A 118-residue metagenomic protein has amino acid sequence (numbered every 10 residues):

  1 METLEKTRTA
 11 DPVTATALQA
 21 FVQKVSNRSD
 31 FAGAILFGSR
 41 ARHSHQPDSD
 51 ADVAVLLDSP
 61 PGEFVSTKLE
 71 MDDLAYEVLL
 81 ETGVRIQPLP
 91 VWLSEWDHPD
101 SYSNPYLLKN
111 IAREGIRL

Functional and structural regions predicted by a protein language model:
M1-G33, A41-P47, D58-L118: Catalytic core of pol beta-like nucleotidyltransferases
A51-L56: Short beta-strand->loop micro-motif that forms the acidic, two-metal-ion catalytic signature in nucleotide-processing
